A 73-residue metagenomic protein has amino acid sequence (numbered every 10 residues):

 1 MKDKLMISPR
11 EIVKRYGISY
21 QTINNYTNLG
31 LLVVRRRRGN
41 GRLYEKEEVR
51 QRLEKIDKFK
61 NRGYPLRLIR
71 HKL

Functional and structural regions predicted by a protein language model:
M1-R15, Y20, N24, N28-L29 (+2 more regions): Arg/Lys-rich, alpha-helical DNA-contact motif
